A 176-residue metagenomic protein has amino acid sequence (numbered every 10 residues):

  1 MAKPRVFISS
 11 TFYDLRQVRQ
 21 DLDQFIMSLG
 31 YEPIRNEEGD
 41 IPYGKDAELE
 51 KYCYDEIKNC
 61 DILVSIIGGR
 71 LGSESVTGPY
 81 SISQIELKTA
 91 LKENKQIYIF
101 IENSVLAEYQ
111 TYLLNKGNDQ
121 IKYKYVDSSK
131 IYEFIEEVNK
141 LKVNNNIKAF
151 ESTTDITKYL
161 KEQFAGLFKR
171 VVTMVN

Functional and structural regions predicted by a protein language model:
M1-N176: Conserved catalytic or regulatory cores that recognize and/or transform ribose-phosphate-containing ligands
